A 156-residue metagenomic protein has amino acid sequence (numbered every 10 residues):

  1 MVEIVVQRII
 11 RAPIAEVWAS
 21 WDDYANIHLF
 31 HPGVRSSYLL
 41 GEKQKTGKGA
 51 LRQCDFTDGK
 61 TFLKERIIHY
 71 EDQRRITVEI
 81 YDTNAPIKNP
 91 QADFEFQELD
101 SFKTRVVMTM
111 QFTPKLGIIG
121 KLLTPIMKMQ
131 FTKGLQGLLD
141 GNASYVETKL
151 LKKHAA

Functional and structural regions predicted by a protein language model:
M1-G41, A156: Hydrophobic ligand-binding cavity/cleft-lining segments
V2, A50-R52, A92, T104: Short beta-strand micro-motifs in enzyme catalytic cores
E3-V5, T61-E65, K88-A92: Short, surface-exposed coil-to-beta transition loops
Q7-R11, Y38, D55, R66 (+2 more regions): Generic structural detector for well-ordered beta-strands
I14-A15, I68-Q73, E95-R105: A short, structured loop/turn motif at beta-sheet edges
A15-A19, S101, D140, S144: Replace "anionic and nucleotidyl ligands
Y38-A85, G137-A156: Glycine-rich portal/gate segments that line the openings of hydrophobic small-molecule binding cavities
D82-K133, K153-A155: Beta-strand/loop substructures that line and gate deep hydrophobic ligand-binding cavities in soluble
